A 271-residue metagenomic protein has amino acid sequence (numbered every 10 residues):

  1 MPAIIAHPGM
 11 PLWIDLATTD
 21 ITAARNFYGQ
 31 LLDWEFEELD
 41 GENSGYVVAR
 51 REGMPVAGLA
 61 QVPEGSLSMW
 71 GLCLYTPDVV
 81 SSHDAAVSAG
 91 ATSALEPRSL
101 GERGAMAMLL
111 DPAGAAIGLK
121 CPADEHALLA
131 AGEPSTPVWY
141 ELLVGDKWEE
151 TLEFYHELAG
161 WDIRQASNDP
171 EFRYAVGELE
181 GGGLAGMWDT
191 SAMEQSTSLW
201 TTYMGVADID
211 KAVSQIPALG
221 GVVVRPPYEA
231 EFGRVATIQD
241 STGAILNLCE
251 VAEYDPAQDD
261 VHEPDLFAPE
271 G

Functional and structural regions predicted by a protein language model:
M1-T22, W70-L72, K120-L152, L158 (+3 more regions): N-terminal beta-strand motif that seeds the catalytic metal site of vicinal oxygen chelate
A3-M54, S88, E96-G104, L142-G183 (+1 more regions): Core segments of cupin and vicinal oxygen chelate
L12, A57, W70, L95 (+4 more regions): A short, local hydrophobic-aromatic micro-motif
D20-T22, R50-P55, L72-A113, E180 (+1 more regions): Vicinal oxygen chelate
D33-S68, D111-A123, D162-T197, S241 (+1 more regions): Conserved short beta-strand elements that form part of the metal-binding/catalytic scaffold of enzyme active sites
E102-G104, A116, H126-L128: Short, well-ordered, mixed-charge alpha-helical segments that flank or form enzyme active sites
W148, D162, A166-Q195, Y203-M204 (+5 more regions): Intrinsically disordered, low-complexity, positively biased terminal segments
